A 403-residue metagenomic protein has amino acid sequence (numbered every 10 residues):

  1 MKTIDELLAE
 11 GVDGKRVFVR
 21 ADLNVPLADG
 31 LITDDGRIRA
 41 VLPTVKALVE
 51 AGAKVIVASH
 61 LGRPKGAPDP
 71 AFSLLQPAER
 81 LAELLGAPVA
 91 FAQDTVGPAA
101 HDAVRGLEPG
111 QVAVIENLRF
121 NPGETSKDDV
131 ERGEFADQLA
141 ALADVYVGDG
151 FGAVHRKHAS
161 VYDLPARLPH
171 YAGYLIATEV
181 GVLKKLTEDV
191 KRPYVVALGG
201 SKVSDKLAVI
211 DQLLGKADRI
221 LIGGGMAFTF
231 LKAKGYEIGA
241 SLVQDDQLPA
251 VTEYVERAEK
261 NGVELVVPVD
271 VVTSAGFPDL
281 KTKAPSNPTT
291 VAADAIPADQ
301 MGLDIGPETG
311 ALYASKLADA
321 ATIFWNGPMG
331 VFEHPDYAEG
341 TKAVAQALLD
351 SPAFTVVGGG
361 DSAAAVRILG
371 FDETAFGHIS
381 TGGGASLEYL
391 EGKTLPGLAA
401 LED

Functional and structural regions predicted by a protein language model:
M1-D403: Active-site loop-to-helix "anion-binding N-cap" substructures in soluble metabolic enzymes
